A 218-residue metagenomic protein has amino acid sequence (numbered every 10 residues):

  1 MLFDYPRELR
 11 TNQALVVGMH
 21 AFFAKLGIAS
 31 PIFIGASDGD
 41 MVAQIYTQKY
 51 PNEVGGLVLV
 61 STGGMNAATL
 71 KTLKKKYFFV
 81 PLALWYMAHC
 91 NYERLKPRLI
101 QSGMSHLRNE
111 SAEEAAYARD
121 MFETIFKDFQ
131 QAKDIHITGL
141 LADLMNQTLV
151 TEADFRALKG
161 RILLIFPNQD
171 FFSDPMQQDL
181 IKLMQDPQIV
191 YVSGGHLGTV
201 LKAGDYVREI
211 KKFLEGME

Functional and structural regions predicted by a protein language model:
M1-I34: Active-site loop/oxyanion-hole signature of alpha/beta-hydrolase fold enzymes
G35, G39, A43: Gly/Ala-rich beta-loop-alpha elbow adjacent to hydrolase catalytic centers
Q48, L57-H89: Flexible "cap/lid" loop of the alpha/beta hydrolase fold
A68-L70, C90-R156: Conserved alpha/beta-hydrolase catalytic His-Asp/Glu region
L158, L164-F166: Short beta-strand/loop motif that positions the catalytic acidic residue of the alpha/beta-hydrolase fold
F171-M176: Conserved alpha/beta-hydrolase "acid-adjacent" motif
Q178, K182-L197: Catalytic histidine neighborhood in serine/cysteine hydrolases with alpha/beta-hydrolase-type architecture
G194-V207: Catalytic histidine-centered segment of alpha/beta-hydrolase-like enzymes
